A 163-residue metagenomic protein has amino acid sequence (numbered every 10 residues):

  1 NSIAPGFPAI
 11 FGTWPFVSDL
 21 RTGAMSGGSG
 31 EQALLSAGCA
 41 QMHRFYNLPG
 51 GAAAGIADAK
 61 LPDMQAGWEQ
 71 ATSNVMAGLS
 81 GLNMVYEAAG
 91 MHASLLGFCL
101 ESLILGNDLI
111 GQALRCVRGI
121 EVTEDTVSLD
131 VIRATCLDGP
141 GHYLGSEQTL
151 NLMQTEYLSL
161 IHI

Functional and structural regions predicted by a protein language model:
N1-L109: Glycine-rich anion/phosphate-binding loop at the beta-strand->alpha-helix junction
E101-I161: Catalytic-core signal marking the mid-to-C-terminal active-site face
